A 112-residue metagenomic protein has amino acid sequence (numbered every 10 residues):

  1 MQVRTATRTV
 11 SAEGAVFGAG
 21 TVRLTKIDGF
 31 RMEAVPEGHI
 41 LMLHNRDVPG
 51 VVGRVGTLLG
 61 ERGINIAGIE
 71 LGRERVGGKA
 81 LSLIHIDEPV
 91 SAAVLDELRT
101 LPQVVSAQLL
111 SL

Functional and structural regions predicted by a protein language model:
M1-L112: A conserved regulatory-domain signal marking ACT and ACT-like small-molecule sensing domains and adjacent regulatory
